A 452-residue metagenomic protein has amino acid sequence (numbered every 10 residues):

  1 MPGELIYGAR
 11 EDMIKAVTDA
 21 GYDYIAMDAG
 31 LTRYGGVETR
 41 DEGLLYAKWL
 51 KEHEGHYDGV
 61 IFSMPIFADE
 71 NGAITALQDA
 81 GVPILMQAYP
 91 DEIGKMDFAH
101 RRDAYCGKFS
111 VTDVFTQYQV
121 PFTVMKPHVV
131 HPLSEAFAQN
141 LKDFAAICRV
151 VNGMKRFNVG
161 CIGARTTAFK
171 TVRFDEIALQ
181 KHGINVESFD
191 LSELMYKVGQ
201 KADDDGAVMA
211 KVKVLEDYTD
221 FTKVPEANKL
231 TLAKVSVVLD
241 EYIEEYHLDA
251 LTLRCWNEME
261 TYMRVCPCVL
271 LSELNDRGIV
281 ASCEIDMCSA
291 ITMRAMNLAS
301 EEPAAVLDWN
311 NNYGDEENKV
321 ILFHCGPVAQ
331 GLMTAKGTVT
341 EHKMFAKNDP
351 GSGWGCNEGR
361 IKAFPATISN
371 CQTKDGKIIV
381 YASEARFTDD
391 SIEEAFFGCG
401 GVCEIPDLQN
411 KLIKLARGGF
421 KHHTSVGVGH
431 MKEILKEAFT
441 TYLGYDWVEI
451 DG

Functional and structural regions predicted by a protein language model:
M1-Y7, S63-A73, P90-G94, A99-C106 (+5 more regions): Gly/Ser/Thr-rich loops at beta-strand to alpha-helix junctions that form or flank small-molecule/cofactor-binding
G21-I25, A88, E92-V212, E216-T219: Cap/lid and interdomain-hinge subdomains that line or gate substrate/regulatory clefts in soluble alpha/beta enzymes
G35-G55, I66, T231-V238: Glycine-rich, highly charged phosphate/nucleotide-binding loops
H56-M64, L85-Q87, L248-R254: Periplasmic-binding protein-like
I74-R102, F109-V114, S272-I285: Short, acidic/small-residue loops that bind anionic groups at enzyme active sites
A210-V212, D217-A299: Long, internal scaffold/assembly segments composed of regular secondary structure
R277-E393: C-terminal catalytic subdomain
D349-G452: Extended hydrophobic packing segments that form well-structured cores
